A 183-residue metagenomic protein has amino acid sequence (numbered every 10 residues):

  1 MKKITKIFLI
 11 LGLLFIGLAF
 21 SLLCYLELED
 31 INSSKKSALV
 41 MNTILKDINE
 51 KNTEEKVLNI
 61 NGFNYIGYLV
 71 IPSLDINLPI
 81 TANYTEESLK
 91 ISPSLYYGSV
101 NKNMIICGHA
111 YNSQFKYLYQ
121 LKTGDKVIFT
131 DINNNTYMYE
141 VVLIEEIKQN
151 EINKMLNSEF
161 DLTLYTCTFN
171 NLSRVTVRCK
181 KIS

Functional and structural regions predicted by a protein language model:
M1-K3: N-terminal Lys/Arg-rich, disordered targeting/topogenic segments
K6-S183: Solvent-exposed, non-transmembrane regions of membrane-associated and secreted proteins
